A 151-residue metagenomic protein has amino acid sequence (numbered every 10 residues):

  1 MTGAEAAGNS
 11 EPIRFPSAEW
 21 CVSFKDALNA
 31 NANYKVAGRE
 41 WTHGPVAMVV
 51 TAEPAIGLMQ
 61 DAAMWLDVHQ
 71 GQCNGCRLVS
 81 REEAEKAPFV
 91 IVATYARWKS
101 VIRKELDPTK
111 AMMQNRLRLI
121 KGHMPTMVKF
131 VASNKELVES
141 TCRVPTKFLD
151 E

Functional and structural regions predicted by a protein language model:
M1-E151: Feature captures hydrophobic
